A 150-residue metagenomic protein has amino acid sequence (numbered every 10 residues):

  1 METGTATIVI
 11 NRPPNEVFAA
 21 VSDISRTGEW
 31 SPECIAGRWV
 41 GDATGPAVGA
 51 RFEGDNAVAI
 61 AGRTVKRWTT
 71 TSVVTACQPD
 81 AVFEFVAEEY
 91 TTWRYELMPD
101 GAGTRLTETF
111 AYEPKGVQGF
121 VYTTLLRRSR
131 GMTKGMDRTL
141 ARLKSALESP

Functional and structural regions predicted by a protein language model:
M1-D42: Hydrophobic ligand-binding cavity/cleft-lining segments
I10, V58, F110-Y112: Hydrophobic beta-strand positions in extracellular immunoglobulin-like domains
N11, C77-P79, D100: Structural motif
D23, R127, A146-S149: A structural signal for alpha-helix termini and helix-coil/disorder junctions
R38-Y90, R105, R138-P150: Glycine-rich portal/gate segments that line the openings of hydrophobic small-molecule binding cavities
E84-R138, L143: Beta-strand/loop substructures that line and gate deep hydrophobic ligand-binding cavities in soluble
